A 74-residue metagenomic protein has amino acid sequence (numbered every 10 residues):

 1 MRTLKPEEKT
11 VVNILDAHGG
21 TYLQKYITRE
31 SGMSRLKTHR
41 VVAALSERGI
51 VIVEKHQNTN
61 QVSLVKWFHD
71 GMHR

Functional and structural regions predicted by a protein language model:
M1-E8, T21-L23, H56-R74: Short, cationic-aromatic polyanion-contact patches
K9-I14: Pre-recognition alpha-helix immediately N-terminal to the DNA-recognition helix within helix-turn-helix or winged-helix
L15-G19: Basic, amphipathic alpha-helical hairpins
G20-S31: Short acidic, hydrophobic short linear motifs in intrinsically disordered regions
I27, V41-V42, I52: Recognition helix of helix-turn-helix DNA-binding domains
G32-S46: Short amphipathic alpha-helical interaction segments
S46-H56: A short, conserved structural fragment
